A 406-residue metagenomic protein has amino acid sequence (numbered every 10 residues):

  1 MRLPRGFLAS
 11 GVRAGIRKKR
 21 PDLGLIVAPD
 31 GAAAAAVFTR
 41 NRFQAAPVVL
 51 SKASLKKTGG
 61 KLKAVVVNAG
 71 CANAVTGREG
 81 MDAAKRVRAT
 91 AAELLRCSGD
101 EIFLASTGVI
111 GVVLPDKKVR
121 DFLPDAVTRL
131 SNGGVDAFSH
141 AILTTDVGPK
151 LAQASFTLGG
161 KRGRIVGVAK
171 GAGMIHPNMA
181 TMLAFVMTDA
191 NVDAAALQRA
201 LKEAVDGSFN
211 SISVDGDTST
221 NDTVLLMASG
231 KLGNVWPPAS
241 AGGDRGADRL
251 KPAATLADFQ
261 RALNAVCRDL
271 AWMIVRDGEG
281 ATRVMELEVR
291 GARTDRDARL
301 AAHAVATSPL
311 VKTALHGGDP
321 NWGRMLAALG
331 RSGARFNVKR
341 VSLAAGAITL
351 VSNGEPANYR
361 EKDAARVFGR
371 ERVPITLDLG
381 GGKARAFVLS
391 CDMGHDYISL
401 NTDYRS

Functional and structural regions predicted by a protein language model:
M1-N68, A72-K85, A89-A241, G246-S406: A structural signal for small-residue-enriched, beta-sheet-centric alpha/beta enzyme cores and oligomeric scaffold folds
